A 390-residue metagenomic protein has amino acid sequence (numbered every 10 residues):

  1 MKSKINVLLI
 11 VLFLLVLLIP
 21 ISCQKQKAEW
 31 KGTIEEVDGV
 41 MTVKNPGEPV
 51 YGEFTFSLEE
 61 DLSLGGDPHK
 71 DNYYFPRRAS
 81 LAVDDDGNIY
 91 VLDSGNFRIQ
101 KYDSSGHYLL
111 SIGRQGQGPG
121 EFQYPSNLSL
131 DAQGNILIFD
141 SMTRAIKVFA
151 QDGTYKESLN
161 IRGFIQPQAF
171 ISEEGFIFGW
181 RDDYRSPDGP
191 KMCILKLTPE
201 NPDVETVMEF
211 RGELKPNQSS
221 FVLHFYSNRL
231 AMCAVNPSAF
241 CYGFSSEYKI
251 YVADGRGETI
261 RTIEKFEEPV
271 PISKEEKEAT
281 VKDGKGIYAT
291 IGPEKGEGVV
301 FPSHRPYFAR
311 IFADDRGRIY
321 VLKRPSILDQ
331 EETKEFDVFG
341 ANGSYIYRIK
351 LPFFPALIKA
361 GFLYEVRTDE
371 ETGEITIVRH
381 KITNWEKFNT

Functional and structural regions predicted by a protein language model:
K2-I10: Bacterial N-terminal signal peptides that target proteins for export
I10-P20: Bacterial N-terminal signal peptides
S22-T390: Eukaryotic scaffold repeat domains enriched in small/polar residues
